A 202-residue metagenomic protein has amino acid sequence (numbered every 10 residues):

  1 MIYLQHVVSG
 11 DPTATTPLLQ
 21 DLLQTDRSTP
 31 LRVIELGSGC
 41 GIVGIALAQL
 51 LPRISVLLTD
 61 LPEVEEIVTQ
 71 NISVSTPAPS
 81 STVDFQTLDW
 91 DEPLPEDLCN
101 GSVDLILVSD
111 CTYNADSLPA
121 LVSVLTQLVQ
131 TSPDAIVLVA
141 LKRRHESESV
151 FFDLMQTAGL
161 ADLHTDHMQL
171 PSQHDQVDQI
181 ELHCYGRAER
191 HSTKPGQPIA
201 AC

Functional and structural regions predicted by a protein language model:
M1-C202: S-adenosylmethionine-dependent methyltransferases
